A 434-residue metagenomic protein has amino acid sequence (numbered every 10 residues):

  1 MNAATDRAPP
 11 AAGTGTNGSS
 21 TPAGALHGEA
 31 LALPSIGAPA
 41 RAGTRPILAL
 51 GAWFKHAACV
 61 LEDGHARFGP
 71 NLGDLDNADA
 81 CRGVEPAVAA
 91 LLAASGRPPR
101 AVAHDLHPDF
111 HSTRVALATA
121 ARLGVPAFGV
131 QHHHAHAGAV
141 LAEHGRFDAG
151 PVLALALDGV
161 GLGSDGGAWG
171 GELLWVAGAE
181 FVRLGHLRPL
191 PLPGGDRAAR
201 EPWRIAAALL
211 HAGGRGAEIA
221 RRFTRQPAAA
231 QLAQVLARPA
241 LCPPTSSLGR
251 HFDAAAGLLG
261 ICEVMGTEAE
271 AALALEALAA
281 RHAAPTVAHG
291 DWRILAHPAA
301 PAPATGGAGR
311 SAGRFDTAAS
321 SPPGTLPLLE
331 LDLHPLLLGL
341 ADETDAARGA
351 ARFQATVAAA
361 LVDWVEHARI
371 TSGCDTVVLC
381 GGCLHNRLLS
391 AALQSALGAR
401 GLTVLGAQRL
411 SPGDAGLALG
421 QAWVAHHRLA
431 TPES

Functional and structural regions predicted by a protein language model:
N2-P9, P22-I47, G129-A154: Conserved phosphate-binding catalytic cores of ATP/NTP-utilizing and phosphoryl-transfer enzymes
P39-H65, V152-V176: Gly/Thr-rich phosphate-binding beta-strand-loop-beta motif of the actin/hexokinase/Hsp70
F54-R82, P86, G214-P244, R250-C374 (+1 more regions): A contiguous, well-structured pocket-lining segment that forms one wall/lid of small-molecule binding clefts in soluble
D63, G69-A116, L192-A229: Conserved catalytic alpha/beta cores of large enzymes that bind or transform nucleotide phosphates and polynucleotides
D105, G124-H136, D375-C380, R387 (+1 more regions): Conserved phosphate-binding/catalytic loops in two-lobed NTP-binding clefts
P108-L123, V160, S164-V176, R387-S395: Short Gly/Thr/Asp-enriched flexible loops that form oxyanion-binding sites at enzyme active sites
L141, R146-G216, A220, A237 (+5 more regions): Active-site histidine-anchored catalytic micro-motif
G167, E218-A220, A422-S434: Acidic, glycine/GT-rich loop-and beta-edge segments that sit at the periphery of enzyme/chaperone cores
